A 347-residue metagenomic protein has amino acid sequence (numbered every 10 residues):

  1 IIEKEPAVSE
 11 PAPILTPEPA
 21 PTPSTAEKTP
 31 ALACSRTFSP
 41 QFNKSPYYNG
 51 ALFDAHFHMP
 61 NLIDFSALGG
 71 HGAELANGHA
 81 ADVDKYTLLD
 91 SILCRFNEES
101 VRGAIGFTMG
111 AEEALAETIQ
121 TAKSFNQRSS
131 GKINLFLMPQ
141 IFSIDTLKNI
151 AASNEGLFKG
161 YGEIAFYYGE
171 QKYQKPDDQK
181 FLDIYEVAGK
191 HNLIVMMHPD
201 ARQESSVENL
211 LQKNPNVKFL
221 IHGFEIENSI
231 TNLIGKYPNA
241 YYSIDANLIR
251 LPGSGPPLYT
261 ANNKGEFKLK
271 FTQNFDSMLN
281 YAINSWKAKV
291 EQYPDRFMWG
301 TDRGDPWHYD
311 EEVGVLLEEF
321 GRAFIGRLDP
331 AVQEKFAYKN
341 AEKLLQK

Functional and structural regions predicted by a protein language model:
E3-T29: Ser/Thr-rich, Proline-interspersed low-complexity disordered segments
S24-A55, D64, H71-E98, R102-G103 (+2 more regions): Mid-to-C-terminal alpha-helical segments outside catalytic/metal-binding sites
T29-R36, P40, E112-M196, N209 (+1 more regions): Active-site gating/metal-coordination segments in enzymes
S35, N126, K175-W299: Catalytic pocket-lining loop regions of alpha/beta-barrel enzymes, especially the amidohydrolase/enolase/GH5 lineages
Y48-A51, S100-A104, R128-F136, G156-K159 (+4 more regions): Short, well-ordered coil/turn segments that N-cap beta-strands
H56-L62, H198, G223: Histidine-centered divalent metal-coordination motifs
F57-Y86, Y168-Y173, P252-Y259, K270-F275: Acidic/histidine-rich helix-loop elements that form or flank divalent-metal/phosphate-binding sites at the catalytic
A81-T87, T108-E117, M138-T146, G169-K175 (+5 more regions): Acidic-and-aromatic substrate-binding clefts and catalytic sites of carbohydrate-active enzymes
